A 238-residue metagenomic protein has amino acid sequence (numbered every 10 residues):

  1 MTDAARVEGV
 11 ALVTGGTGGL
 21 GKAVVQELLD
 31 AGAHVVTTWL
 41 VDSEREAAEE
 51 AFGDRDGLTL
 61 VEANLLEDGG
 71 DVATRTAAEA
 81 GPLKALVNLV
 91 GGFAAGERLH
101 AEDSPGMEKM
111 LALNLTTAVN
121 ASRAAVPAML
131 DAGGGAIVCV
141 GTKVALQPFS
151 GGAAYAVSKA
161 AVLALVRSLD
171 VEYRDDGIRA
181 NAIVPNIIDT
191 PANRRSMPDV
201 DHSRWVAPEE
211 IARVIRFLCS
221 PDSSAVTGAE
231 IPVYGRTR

Functional and structural regions predicted by a protein language model:
T17-G18: Conserved glycine-rich cofactor-binding loop
G32-A47: Conserved glycine-rich Rossmann-like NAD(P)H-binding loop of the short-chain dehydrogenase/reductase
K84, H100-V119, V138, V162: Catalytic Tyr-X3-Lys loop
F93-E108, G151-A154, R194: Conserved mid-core segment of classical short-chain dehydrogenase/reductases
S122, S158: Active-site helix of classical SDR
T142: Residue(s) in the substrate-gating loop at a strand-loop-helix junction that position the organic substrate next
Q147, S168-I178, S224: Active-site-adjacent segment of SDR/Rossmann-fold oxidoreductases
D175, A182, T190, V200-R238: C-terminal helical subdomain
